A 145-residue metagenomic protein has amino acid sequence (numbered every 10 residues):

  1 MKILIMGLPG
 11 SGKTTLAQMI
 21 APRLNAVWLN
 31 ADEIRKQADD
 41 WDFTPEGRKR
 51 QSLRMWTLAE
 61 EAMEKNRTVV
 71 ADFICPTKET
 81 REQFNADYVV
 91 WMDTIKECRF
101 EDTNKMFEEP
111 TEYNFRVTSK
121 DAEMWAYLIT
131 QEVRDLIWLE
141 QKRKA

Functional and structural regions predicted by a protein language model:
K2: Walker A (P-loop) ATP-phosphate-binding motif of ABC ATPase nucleotide-binding domains
I5: Hydrophobic anchor at the beta1->P-loop junction of P-loop NTPases
G10: Walker A (P-loop) phosphate-binding loop of P-loop NTPases
K13: Conserved lysine of the Walker
A17-E61: Conserved substrate/cofactor phosphate-moiety recognition/catalytic segment in nucleotide-dependent phosphotransferases
L24, N85-D87, E112: Short, structured coil segments at secondary-structure junctions
P45-C98: Glycine-rich phosphate-binding loop used to anchor ATP phosphates in small-molecule kinases, encompassing both
Q83, M92-A145: Small-molecule kinase domains that catalyze NTP-dependent phosphoryl transfer to phosphate-bearing small molecules
